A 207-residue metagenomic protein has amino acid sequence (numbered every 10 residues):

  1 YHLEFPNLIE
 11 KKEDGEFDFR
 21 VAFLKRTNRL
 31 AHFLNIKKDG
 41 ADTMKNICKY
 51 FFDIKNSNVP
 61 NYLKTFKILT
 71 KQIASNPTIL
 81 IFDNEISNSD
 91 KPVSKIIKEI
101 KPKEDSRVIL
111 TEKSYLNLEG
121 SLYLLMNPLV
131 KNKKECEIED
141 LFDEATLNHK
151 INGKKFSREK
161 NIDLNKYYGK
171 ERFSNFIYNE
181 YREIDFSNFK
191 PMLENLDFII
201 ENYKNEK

Functional and structural regions predicted by a protein language model:
Y1, M44-N58, F82, I100 (+2 more regions): Generic hydrophobic, helix-prone segments enriched in Leu/Val/Ile
Y1-D18, I73, E171-K207: Nucleic-acid enzyme cleavage-core boundary/entry regions
Y1-N88: RecA-like P-loop NTPase motor core
E10, N35, D39, K49-D53 (+7 more regions): Generic surface-pattern signal
F23, I36-G40, K166, R182-D185 (+1 more regions): Intrinsic-disorder-associated interaction segments
N28, N35, D53, K67 (+6 more regions): Short, flexible coil/linker elements and helix-boundary hinge sites characteristic of intrinsically disordered
L30, T43-C48, V93-I96, I100 (+4 more regions): Generic structural signal of hydrophobic/aromatic residues within well-ordered alpha-helices of folded domains
P60-Y181: Activity-critical C-terminal alpha-helical subdomain
